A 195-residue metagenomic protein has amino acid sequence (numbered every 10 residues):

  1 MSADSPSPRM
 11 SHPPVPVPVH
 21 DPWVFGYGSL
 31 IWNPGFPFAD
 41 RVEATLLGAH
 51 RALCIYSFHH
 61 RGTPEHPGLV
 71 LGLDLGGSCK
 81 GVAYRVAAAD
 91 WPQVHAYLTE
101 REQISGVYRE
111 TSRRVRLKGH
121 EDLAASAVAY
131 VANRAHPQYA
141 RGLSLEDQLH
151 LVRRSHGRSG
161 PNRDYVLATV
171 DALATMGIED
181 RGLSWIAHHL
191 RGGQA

Functional and structural regions predicted by a protein language model:
S2-A195: A glycine-rich, hydrophobic/aromatic-adjacent loop/helix-cap motif
